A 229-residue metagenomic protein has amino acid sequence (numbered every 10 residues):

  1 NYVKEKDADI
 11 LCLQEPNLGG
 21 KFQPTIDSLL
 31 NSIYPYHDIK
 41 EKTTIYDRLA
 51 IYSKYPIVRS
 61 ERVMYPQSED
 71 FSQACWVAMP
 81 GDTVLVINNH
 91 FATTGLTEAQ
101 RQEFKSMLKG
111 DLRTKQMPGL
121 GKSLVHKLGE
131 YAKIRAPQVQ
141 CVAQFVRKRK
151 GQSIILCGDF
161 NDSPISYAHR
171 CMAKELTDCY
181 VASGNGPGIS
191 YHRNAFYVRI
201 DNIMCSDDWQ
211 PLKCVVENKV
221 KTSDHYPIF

Functional and structural regions predicted by a protein language model:
N1, T83-A92, P118-L124, L128: Active-site-proximal beta-strand elements of phosphoester/diester hydrolases
Y2-E5, F145: Short internal loop-to-helix segment that lines adenine-nucleotide cofactor pockets
K4, I10-K105, I203, Q210 (+1 more regions): Structured beta-strand-rich core segments of catalytic domains in phosphoester-bond hydrolases
D7-A8, G151: Active-site acidic short loop of glycosyltransferases
I10-E15, V125-A132, C157: Second-shell loop/turn segments in exported
Q67, E130-C141: Soluble or luminal CAZymes and related metallo-dependent hydrolases
W76, A136-I155, F160-F229: Metal-dependent phosphoester-hydrolase catalytic domains
R101-K127: A solvent-exposed, charged loop/short amphipathic helix patch at secondary-structure junctions
